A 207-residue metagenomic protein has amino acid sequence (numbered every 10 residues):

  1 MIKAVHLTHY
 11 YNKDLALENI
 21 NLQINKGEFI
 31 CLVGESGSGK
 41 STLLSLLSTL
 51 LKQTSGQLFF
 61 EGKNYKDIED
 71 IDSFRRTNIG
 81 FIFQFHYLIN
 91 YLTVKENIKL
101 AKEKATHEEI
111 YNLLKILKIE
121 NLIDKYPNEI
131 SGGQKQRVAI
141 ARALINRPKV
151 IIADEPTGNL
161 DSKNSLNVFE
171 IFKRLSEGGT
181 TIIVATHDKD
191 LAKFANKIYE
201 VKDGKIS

Functional and structural regions predicted by a protein language model:
S48: Helix-to-loop junction immediately C-terminal to a conserved catalytic motif
G56-K66: Conserved ABC transporter NBD signature motif
Y65-G80, E177: ABC ATPase NBD coupling module
T106-L122: Conserved ABC ATPase "signature" region
K125-N128, I145-N146, G178: Conserved signature/switch motifs of ABC ATPase nucleotide-binding domains
Y126-Q136: Conserved ABC ATPase signature
I151-D154: Catalytic Walker B motif of ABC-type/P-loop ATPase nucleotide-binding domains
